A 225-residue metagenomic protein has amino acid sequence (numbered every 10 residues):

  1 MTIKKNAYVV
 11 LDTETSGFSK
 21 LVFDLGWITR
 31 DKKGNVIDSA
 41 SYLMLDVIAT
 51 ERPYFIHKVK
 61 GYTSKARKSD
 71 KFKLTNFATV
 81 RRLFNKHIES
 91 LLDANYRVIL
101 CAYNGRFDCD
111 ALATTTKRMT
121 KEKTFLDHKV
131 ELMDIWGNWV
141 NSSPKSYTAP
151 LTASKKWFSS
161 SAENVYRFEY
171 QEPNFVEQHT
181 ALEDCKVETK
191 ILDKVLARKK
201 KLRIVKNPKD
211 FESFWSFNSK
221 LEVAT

Functional and structural regions predicted by a protein language model:
T2-I3, F168, L182-T225: Acidic two-metal-ion nuclease catalytic site recognized across multiple nuclease folds, prominently DnaQ/RNase D-T
T2-T115: Conserved non-catalytic scaffold segment of RNase H-like nuclease domains
T15-G17, D134, V187: Short, glycine/acidic-enriched loop or turn micro-motifs at the edges of active sites
F18-K20, G137, K190: Conserved protein kinase catalytic core
D46-S64, K68, I135-C185: Active-site-proximal helix-loop-helix substrate-binding element of RNase H-like nuclease domains
L83-K86, D110, T114, N164 (+3 more regions): Residue-level signal for well-ordered alpha-helical scaffold segments within enzymatic catalytic domains
R106-M133: Substrate-recognition/cap helix-loop segment adjacent to the acidic, metal-dependent catalytic center of Asp-based
A111, S143-P144, N218-S219: RecB-family 4Fe-4S metal-dependent nuclease core
